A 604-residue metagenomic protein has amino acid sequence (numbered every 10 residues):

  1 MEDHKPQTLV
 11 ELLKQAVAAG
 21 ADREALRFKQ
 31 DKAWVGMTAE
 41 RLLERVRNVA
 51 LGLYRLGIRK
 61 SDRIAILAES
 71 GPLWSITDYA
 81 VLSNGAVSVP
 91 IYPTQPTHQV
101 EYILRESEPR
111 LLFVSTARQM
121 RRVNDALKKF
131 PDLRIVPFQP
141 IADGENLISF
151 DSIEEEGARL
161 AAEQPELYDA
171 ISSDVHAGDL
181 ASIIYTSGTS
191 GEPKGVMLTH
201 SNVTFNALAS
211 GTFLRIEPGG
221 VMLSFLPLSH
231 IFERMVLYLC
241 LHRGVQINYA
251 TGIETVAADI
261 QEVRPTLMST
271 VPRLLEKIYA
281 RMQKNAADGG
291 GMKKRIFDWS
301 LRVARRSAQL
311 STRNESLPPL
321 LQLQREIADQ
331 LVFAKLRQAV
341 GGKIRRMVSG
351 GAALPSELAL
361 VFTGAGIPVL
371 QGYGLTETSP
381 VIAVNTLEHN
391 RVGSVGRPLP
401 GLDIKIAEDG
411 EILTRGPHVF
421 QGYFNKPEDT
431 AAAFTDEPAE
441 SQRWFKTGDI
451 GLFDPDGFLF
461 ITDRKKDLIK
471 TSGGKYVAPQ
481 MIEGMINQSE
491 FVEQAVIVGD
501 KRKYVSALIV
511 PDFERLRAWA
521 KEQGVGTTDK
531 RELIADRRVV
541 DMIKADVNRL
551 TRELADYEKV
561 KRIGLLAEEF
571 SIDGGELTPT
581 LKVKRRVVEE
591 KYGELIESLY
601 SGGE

Functional and structural regions predicted by a protein language model:
K5, L26-Y79, P96-E101, S149-G157 (+1 more regions): Conserved AMP-binding/adenylate-forming core of the ANL superfamily
A21-E24, A158-Y185, E192, R215-V221: Conserved pre-ATP/AMP-binding loop-to-beta segment of ANL
G36-E40, D174, A181-F205: Conserved AMP-binding A3 loop
L56, S83-E156, M542, N548-R549: Structural core segment of the AMP-binding/adenylate-forming
Q95-A126, N206-L223, I253-L267, A339: Conserved ATP-dependent adenylate/AMP-binding module captured primarily in the ANL superfamily
R118-A177, M282-K335: ANL superfamily adenylate-forming
T186, P398-T471, Q488: Conserved ATP-binding/catalytic segment of the ANL
T204-V221, L228-F333, K343: Conserved AMP-binding/adenylation subdomain of ANL enzymes
